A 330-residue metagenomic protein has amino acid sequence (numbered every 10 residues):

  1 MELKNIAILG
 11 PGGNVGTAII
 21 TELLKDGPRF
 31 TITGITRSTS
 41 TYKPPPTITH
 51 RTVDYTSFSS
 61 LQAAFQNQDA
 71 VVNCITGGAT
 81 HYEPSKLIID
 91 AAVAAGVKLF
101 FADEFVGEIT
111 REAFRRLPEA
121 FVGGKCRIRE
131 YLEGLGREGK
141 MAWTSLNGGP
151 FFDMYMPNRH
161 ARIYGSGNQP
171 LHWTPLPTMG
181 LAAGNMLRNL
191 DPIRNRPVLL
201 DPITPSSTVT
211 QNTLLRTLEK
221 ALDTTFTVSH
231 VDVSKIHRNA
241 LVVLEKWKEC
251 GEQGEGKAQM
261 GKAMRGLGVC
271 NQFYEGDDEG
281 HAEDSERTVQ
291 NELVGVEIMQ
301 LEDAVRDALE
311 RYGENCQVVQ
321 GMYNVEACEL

Functional and structural regions predicted by a protein language model:
E2-T31, I35-P45, T56-F58, A95 (+4 more regions): Oxidoreductase cofactor-interface core, primarily capturing Rossmann-like NAD(P)-dependent enzymes
G34, T39-A95, A102, E108-F114: NAD(P)H-binding glycine-rich loop region in Rossmannoid oxidoreductase-like domains and their noncatalytic homologs
Q62, L176-G184, I298-L309: Short, amphipathic alpha-helical "lid/cap" segments that border enzyme active or binding sites
F101-A102, S145: Hydrophobic residues in well-ordered beta-strands that form the structural core
L215-E279: Terminal hydrophobic/aromatic helix or amphipathic segment near a protein terminus
E286-L330: Amphipathic terminal alpha-helices
